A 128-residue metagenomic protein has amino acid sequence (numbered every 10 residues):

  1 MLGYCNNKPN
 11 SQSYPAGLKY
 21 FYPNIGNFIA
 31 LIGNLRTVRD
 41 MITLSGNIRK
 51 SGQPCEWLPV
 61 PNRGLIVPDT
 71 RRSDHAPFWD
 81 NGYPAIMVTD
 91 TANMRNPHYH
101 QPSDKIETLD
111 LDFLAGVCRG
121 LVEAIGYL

Functional and structural regions predicted by a protein language model:
L2-L128: Active-site-adjacent substrate-binding region of metalloamidase/peptidase-like peptide-processing proteins
